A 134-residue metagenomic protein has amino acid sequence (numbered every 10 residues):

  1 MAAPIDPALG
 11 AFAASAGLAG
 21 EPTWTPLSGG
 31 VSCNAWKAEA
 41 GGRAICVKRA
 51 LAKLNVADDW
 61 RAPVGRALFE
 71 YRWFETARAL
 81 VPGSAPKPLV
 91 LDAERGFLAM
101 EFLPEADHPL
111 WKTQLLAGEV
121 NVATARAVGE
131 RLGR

Functional and structural regions predicted by a protein language model:
M1-A2, S15, N34-K37, R43: Residue-level detector of intrinsically disordered, flexible termini and proteolytic processing junctions
M1-T25: Juxta-kinase regulatory segment immediately upstream of eukaryotic protein kinase catalytic domains
A3, G29, G65-L68: Conserved phosphate-coordination/catalytic loops
G20-A40: ATP-binding glycine-rich phosphate-binding loop
K37-R134: ATP-binding pocket architecture of kinase catalytic cores
